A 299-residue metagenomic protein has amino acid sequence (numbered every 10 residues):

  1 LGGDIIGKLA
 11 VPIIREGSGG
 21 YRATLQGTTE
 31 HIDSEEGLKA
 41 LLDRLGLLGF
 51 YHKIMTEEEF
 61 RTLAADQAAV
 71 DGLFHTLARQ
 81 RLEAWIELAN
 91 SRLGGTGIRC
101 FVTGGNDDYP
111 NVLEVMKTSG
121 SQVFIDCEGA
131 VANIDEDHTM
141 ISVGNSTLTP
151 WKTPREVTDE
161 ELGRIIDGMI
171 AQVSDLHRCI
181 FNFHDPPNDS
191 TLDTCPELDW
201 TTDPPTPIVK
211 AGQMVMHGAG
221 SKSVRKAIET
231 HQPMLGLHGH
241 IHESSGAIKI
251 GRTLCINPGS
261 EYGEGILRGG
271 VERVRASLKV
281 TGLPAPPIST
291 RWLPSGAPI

Functional and structural regions predicted by a protein language model:
L1-D135: Core catalytic region of metal-dependent phosphoesterases/phosphodiesterases, especially metallo-beta-lactamase-like
G3-G7, G105-D108, A130-V131, V143-T147 (+3 more regions): Active-site metal-binding loops of divalent metal-dependent hydrolases
A64-E83, I180-Q232: Active-site-proximal segments of metal-dependent phosphoesterases and phosphodiesterases across multiple
H75-A89, T158-G168, E272: Well-ordered, non-membrane alpha-helical segments in soluble/globular domains
R99-V102, T118, Q122-V123, E128 (+2 more regions): Conserved beta-sheet core of the metallophosphoesterase superfamily
V131-S142, L176-I180, I248-C255, G282-P287: Beta-strand-turn-beta hairpins that frame and shape the catalytic cleft of phosphate-ester-processing enzymes
E136-I180, D199-W200, M214-K222: Binuclear metal-dependent hydrolase catalytic cores centered on His/Asp/Glu-rich metal-binding motifs
Q172-D175, T281-I299: A short C-terminal boundary segment appended to hydrolase-like catalytic domains
